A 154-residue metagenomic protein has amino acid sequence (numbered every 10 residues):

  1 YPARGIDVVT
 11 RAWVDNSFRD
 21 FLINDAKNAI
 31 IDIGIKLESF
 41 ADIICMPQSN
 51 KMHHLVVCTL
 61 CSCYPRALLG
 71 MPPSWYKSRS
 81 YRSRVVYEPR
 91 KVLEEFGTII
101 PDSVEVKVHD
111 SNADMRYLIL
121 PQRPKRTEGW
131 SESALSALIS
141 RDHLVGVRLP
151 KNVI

Functional and structural regions predicted by a protein language model:
Y1-I154: Terminal, compositionally biased segments used for targeting/anchoring and flexible tails
